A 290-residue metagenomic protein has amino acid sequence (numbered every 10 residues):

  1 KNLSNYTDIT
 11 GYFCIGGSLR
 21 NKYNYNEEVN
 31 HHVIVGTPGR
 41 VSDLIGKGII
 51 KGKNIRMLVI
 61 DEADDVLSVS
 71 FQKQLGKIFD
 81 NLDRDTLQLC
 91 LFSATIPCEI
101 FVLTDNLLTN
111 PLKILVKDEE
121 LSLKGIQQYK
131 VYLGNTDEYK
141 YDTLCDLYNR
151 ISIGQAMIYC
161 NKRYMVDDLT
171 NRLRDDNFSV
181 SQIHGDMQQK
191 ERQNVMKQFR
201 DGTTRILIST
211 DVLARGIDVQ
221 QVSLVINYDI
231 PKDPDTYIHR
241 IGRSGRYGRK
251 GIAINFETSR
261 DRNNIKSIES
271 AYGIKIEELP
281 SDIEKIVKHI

Functional and structural regions predicted by a protein language model:
K1-I290: Conserved helicase RecA-like core
